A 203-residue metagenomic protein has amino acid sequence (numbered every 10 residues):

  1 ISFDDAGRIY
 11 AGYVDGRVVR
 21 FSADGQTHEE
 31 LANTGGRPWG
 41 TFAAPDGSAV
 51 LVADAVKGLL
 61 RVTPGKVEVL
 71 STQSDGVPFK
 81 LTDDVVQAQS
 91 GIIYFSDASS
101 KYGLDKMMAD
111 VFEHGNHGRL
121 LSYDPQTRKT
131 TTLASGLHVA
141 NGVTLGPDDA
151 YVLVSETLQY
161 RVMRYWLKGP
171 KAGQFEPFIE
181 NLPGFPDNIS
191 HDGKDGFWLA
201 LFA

Functional and structural regions predicted by a protein language model:
I1-A203: Sequence-structural signature of mature extracellular/luminal beta-sheet repeat domains, prominently beta-propellers
